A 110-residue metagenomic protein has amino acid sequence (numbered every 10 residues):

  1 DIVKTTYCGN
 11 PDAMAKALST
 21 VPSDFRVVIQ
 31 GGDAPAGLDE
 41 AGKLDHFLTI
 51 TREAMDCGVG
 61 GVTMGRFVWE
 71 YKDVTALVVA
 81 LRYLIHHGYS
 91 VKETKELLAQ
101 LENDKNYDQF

Functional and structural regions predicted by a protein language model:
D1-G9: Catalytic beta/alpha-barrel core
C8-F110: Catalytic-face loop-and-helix region of soluble metabolic enzyme cores
